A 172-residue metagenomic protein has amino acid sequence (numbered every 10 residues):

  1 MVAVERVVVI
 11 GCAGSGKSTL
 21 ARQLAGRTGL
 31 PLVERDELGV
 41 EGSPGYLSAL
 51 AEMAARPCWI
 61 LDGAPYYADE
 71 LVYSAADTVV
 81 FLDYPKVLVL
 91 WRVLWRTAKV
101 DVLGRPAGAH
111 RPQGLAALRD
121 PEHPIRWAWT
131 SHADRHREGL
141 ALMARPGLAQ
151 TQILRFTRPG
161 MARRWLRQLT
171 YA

Functional and structural regions predicted by a protein language model:
V2, Q23, R126-A172: NTP-dependent small-molecule kinase module
R6: Walker A (P-loop) ATP-phosphate-binding motif of ABC ATPase nucleotide-binding domains
V9: Hydrophobic anchor at the beta1->P-loop junction of P-loop NTPases
A13: The conserved Walker
K17: Conserved lysine of the Walker
L20: Hydrophobic positions on the alpha1 helix immediately C-terminal to the Walker A/P-loop
L30-V87: Conserved nucleotide-sensing/catalytic segment adjacent to the nucleotide-binding pocket in NTP-handling enzymes
Y84-R135, L169: A glycine- and Lys/Arg-enriched "phosphate-lid" helix/loop adjacent to the NTP-binding pocket of small-molecule kinases
